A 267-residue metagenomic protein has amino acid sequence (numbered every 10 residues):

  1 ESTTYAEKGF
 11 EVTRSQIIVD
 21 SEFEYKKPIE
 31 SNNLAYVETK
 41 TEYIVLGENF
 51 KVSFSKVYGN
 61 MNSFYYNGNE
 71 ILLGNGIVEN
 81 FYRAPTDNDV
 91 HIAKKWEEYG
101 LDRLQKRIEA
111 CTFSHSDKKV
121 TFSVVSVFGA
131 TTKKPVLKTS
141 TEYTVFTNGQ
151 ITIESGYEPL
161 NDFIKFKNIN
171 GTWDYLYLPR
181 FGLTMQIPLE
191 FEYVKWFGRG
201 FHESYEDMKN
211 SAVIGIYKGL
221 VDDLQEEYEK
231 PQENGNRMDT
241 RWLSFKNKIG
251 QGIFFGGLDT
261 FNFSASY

Functional and structural regions predicted by a protein language model:
E1-S2, S266: Accessible peptide chain termini
S2-I29: Short beta-strand elements
V19-Y267: Beta-strand/loop-rich accessory regions of lumenal/periplasmic or secreted enzymes, predominantly carbohydrate-active
